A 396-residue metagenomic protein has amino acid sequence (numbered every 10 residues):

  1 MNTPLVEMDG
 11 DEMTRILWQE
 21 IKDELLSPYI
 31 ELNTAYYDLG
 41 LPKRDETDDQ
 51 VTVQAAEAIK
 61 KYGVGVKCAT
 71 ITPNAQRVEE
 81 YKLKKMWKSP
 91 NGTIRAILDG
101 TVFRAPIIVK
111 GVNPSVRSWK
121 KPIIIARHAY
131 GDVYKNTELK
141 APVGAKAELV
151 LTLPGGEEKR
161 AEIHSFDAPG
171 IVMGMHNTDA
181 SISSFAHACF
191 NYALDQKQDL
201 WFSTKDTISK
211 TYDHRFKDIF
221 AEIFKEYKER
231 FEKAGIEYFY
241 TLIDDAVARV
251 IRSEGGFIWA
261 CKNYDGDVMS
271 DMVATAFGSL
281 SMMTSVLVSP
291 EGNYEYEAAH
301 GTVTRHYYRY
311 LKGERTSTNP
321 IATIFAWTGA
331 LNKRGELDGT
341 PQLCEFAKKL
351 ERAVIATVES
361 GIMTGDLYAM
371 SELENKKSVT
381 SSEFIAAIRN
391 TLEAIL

Functional and structural regions predicted by a protein language model:
M1-E20, L149-T241: Glycine-rich phosphate/diphosphate-binding loop of Rossmann-like nucleotide-binding domains
M13, L17-W18, D23-D48, A56-I59: N-terminal alpha-helical transmembrane segments of multi-pass membrane transport and channel/translocase proteins
E31-Y36, Q196-T204, K228-Y240, G335-A347 (+1 more regions): Flexible, glycine/charged-enriched surface loops at secondary-structure junctions
L41-A55, K217-F257: N-terminal small/polar loop signature for handling phosphorylated ligands or for N-terminal nucleophile
K43-E158, Y264, V268: N-terminal glycine-rich phosphate/adenylate-binding segment common to multiple enzyme folds
A129-Y130, K135-A186, A193, T340 (+2 more regions): Glycine-rich phosphate/pyrophosphate-binding loop and the adjoining helix
V250-K349, A356-S360: Glycine-rich phosphate/nucleotide-binding loop
